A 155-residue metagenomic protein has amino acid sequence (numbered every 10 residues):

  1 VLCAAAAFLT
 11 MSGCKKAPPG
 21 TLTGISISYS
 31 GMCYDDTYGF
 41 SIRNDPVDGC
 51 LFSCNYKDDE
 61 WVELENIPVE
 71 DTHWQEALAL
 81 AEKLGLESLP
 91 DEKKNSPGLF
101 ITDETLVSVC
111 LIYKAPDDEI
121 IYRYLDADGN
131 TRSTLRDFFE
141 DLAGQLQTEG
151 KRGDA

Functional and structural regions predicted by a protein language model:
V1-S12: Sec-dependent bacterial lipoprotein signal peptides
C14-C54, W61, P68: N-terminal export/targeting and maturation segments
C14-M32, D91-A155: Short, well-ordered, aromatic-rich surface patches in folded extracellular/luminal domains
M32-Y34, V47-G49, D59, W74 (+2 more regions): Generic "edge-of-domain/loop-turn" microfeature
Y38-R43, E63-V69, P116-N130: Short amphipathic beta-strand/extended segments with alternating polar/hydrophobic composition
V47-N55, T105-I112: Short polybasic amphipathic segments
F52-L89: A short-motif feature that recognizes glycine-rich, charge-decorated loops that bind or process nucleotide phosphates
